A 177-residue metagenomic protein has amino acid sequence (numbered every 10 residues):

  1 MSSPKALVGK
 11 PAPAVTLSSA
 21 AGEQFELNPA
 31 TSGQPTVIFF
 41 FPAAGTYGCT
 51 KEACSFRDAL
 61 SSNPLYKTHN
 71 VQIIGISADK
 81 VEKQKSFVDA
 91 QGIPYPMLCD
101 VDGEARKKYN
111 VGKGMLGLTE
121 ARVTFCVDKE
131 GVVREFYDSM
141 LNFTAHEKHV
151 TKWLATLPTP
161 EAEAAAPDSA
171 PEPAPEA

Functional and structural regions predicted by a protein language model:
M1-A177: Chalcogenol-based redox active-site neighborhoods
